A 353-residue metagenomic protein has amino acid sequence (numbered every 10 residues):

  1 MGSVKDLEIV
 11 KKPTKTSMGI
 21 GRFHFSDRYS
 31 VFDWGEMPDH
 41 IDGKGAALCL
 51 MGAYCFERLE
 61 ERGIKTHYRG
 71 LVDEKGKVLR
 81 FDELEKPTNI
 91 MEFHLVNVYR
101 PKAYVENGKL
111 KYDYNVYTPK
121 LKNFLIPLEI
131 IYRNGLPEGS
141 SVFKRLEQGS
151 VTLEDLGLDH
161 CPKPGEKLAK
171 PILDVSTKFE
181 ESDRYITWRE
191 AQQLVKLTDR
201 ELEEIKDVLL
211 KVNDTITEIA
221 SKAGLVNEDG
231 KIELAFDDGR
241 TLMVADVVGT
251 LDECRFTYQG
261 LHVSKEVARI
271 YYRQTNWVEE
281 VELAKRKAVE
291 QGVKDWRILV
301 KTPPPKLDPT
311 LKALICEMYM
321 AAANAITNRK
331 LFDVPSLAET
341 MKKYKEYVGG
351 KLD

Functional and structural regions predicted by a protein language model:
G2-S176, W296-D353: Active-site loop/lid in soluble adenylation, ligation, and acyl-transfer enzymes
R69-L71, A220-D237: A short glycine-rich, hydrophobically flanked beta-strand micro-motif that places a catalytic Asp/Glu for divalent metal
P164-D199: A short mid-domain helix/strand-loop element embedded in enzyme catalytic domains that forms or borders the active-site
L197-E228: A long amphipathic alpha-helix within ATP-dependent nucleotide-binding catalytic cores
A223-E228, V244, V334-P335: Short conserved catalytic/interaction loops centered on acidic-Pro-aromatic/His motifs
E228, I232-V281: Catalytic activation segment of kinase domains across protein kinase-like and atypical kinase folds
Q259-A325: C-lobe/activation-segment region of protein kinase-like
